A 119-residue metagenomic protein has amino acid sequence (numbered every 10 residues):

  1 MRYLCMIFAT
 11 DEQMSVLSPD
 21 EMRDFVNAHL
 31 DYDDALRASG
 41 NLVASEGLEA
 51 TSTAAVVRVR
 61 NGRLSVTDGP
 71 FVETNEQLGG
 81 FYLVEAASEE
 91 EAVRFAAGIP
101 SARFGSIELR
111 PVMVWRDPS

Functional and structural regions predicted by a protein language model:
M1-S119: Conserved, structured core segments of small domains
